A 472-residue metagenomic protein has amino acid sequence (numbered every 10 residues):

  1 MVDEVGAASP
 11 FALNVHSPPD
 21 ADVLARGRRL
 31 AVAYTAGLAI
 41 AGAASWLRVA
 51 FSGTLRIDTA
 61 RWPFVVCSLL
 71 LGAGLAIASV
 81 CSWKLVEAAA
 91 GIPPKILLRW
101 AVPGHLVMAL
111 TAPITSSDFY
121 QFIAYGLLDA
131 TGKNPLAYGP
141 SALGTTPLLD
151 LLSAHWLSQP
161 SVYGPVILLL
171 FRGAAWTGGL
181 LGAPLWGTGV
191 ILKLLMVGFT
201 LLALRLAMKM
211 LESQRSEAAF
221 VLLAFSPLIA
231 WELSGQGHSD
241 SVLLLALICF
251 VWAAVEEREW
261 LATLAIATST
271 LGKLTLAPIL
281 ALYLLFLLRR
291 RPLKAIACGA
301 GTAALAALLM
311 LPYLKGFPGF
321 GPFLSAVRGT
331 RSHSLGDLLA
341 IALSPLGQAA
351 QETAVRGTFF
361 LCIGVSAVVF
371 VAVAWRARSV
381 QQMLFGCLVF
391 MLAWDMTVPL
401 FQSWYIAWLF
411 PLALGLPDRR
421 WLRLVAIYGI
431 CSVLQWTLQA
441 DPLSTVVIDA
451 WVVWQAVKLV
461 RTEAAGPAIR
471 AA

Functional and structural regions predicted by a protein language model:
M1-A41, W46-M108, S379-L384, V460-A472: Start-transfer (signal-anchor) and selected internal transmembrane alpha helices of multi-pass inner/ER membrane
A73-L85, G187-Q214, L244, S366-A374: Transmembrane-helix motifs of polytopic, lipid-linked glycan transferases
A78, V197-T200, L204, A303 (+4 more regions): Aromatic/glycine/proline-enriched transmembrane-helix motif characteristic of membrane-embedded glycan-assembly enzymes
I92-K193: Intramembrane catalytic core of multi-pass membrane enzymes that act on lipidic substrates
I92-R99, A183, L204-L228, V380-Q381: Transmembrane-helix signature of polytopic, membrane-embedded enzymes that assemble or transfer cell-envelope glycans
A101, H105, L194-G198, M210 (+4 more regions): Membrane-embedded helix bundles of polyisoprenyl
P278-A304: Perimembrane helix-loop-helix junctions
P417-A472: Aromatic-enriched
